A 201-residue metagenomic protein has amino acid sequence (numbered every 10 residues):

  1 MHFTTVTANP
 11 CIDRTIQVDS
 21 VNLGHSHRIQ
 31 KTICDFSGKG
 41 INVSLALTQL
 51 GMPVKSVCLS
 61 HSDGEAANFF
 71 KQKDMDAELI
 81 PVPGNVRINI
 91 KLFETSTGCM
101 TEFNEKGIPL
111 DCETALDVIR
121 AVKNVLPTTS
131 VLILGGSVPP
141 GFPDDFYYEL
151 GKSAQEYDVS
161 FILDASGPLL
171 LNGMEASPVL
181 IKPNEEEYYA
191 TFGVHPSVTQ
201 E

Functional and structural regions predicted by a protein language model:
M1-G24: Positively charged, low-complexity intrinsically disordered leader regions
T5-V6, L79, I133-L134, F161-A165 (+1 more regions): General beta-strand structural signal in soluble alpha/beta enzymes
V6-A8, L59-H61, V82, T95 (+2 more regions): Cofactor-binding loop segments of dinucleotide-utilizing enzymes, especially the Rossmann-like FAD- and NAD(P)+-binding
R28-V86: Substrate-binding N-lobe of the ribokinase-like
L92-T128: Conserved phosphate-binding/catalytic loop of the ribokinase/pfkB sugar-kinase fold
I108-D111, V138-F142, L169-L171: Short, small-residue-enriched loops and turns at beta-alpha junctions that line or gate enzyme active sites
T128-P139: Short acidic, glycine-rich surface-loop motifs adjacent to enzyme active sites
D145-E201: Conserved phosphate/ATP/ADP-binding segment of small-molecule kinases
